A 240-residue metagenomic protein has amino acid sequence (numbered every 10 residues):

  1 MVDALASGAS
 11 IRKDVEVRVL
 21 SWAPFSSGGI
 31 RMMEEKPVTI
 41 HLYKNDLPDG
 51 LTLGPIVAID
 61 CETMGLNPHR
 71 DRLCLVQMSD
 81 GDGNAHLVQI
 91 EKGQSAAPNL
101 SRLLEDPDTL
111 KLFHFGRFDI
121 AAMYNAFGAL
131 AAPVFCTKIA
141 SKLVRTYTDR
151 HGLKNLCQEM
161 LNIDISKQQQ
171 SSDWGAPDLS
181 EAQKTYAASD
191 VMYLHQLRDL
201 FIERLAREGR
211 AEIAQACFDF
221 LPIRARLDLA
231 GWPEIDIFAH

Functional and structural regions predicted by a protein language model:
M1-A4, V17: Short, positively charged low-complexity motifs
S7-S10, S21, S26-S27: Serine residues within intrinsically disordered or low-complexity segments
P24-C74, M78-H240: DEDD superfamily 3′-5′ metal-dependent exonuclease/proofreading module
